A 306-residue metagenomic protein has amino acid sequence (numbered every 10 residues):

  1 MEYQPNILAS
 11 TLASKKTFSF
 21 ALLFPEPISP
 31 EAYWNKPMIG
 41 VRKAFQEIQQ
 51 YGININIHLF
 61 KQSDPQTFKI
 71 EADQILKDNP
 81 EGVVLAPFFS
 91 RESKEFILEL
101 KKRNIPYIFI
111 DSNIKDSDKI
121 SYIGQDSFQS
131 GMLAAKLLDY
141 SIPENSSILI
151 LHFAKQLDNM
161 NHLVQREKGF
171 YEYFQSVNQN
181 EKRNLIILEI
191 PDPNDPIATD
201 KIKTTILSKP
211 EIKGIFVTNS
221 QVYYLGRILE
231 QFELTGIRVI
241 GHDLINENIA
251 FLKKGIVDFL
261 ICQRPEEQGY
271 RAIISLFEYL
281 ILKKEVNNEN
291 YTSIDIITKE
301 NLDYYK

Functional and structural regions predicted by a protein language model:
E2-P30: N-terminal helix-turn-helix/winged-helix DNA-binding helices and compositionally similar short basic alpha-helical
E26-K36, I57-T67, G124-M132, H152-E172 (+4 more regions): Hinge/beta->alpha junction and helix N-cap segments in small-molecule ligand-binding domains
R42-I55: Signal peptide-proximal N-terminal region of secreted/periplasmic/extracellular or secretory-lumen proteins
G82, N104-I108, S121, S147 (+1 more regions): Proline-centered loop/turn at the N-terminus of a beta-strand
G82-K101, I186-E247: Hydrophobic alpha-helical
E92-Q129, I245-K253: Flexible loop/hinge segments that line or gate small-molecule binding clefts
I123-I148, T199, N248, R264-I281: Hydrophobic alpha-helical segments within soluble ligand-binding/sensing domains
K155-N159, F174-V177, R264-K306: Hinge/cleft segment of the Venus flytrap/periplasmic-binding protein
